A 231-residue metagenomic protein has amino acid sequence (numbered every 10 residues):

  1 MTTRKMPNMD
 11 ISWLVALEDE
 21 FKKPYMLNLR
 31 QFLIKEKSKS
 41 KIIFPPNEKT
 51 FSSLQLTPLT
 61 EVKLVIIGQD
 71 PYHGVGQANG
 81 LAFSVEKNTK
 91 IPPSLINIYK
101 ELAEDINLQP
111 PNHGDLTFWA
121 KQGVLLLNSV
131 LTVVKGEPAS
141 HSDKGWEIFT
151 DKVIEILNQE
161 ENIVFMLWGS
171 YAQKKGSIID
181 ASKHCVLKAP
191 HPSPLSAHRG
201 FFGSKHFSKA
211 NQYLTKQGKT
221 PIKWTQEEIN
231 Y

Functional and structural regions predicted by a protein language model:
M1-M6, E228-Y231: Basic/polar N-terminal segments that are highly enriched at the extreme N-terminus, encompassing both cleavable
M6-L17: Generic N-terminal amphipathic, Lys/Arg-enriched alpha-helix
D19-V164, Y171-K174, I179-D180, C185-K188 (+3 more regions): A polyanion-binding, active-site-adjacent surface
F201: C-terminal substrate-binding/active-site "lid" region of AdoMet-derived donor-dependent transferases
S204-K205, Y213: Polytopic transmembrane helical bundles with strong interfacial aromatic enrichment
K216-Y231: Charged phosphate-binding loop/patch that engages nucleotide di/tri-phosphates or the phosphate backbone of nucleic
